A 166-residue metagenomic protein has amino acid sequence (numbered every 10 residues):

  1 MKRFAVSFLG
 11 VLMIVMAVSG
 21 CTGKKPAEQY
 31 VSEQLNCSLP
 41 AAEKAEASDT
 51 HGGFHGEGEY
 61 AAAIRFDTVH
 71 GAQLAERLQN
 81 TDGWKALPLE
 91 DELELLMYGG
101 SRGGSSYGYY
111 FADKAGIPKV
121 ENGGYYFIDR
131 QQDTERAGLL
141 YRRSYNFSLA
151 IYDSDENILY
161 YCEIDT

Functional and structural regions predicted by a protein language model:
M1-S19: Sec-dependent bacterial lipoprotein signal peptides
F4-A5, D67, G138: Small/flexible residues
V18-A86: N-terminal export/targeting and maturation segments
L78-Y160: Functional cores of ribonucleases/endoribonucleases
E163-T166: Short, solvent-exposed aromatic-acidic interface loops
